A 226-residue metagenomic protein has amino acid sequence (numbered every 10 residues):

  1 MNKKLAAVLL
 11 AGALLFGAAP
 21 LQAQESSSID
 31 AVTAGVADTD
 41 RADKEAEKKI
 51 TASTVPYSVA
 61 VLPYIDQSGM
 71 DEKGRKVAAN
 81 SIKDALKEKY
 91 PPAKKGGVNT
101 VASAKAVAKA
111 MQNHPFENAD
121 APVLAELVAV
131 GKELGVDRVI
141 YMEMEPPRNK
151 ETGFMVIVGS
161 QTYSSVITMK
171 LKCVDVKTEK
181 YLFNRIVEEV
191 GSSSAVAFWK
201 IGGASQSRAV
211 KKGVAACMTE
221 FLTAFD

Functional and structural regions predicted by a protein language model:
M1-L9: Bacterial N-terminal signal peptides that target proteins for export
L9-G17: Bacterial N-terminal signal peptides
A19-A23: Sec/Tat signal peptide C-region and signal peptidase I cleavage site
Q24-S58, E88, V130-L134, P146-N149 (+1 more regions): C-terminal/domain-edge helix-coil "capping" segments
V55-E145, V176, K180-N184, K211-K212 (+2 more regions): N-terminal segment of the mature soluble domain
G69-D71, N149-M155: Extracytoplasmic/secreted cell-surface and envelope-processing proteins
A78-A79, V158-S160: Glycine-rich, phosphate-binding/catalytic loops in enzymes
L127, G153-G159: Short beta-alpha junctions and helix-cap segments that line functional grooves
